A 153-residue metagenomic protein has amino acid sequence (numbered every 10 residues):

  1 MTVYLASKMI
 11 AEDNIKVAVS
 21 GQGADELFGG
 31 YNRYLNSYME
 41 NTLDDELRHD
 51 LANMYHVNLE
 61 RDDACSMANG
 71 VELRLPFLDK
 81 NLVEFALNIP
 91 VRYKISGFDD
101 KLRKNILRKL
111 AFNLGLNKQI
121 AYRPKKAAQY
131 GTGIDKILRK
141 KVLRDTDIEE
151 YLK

Functional and structural regions predicted by a protein language model:
M1-L114, Q129-L143: ATP-dependent adenylate-handling active sites, centered on carboxylate activation for C-N bond formation
K118-R123: A short alpha-helix-loop-beta-strand transition element characteristic of N-terminal alpha/beta dinucleotide-binding
T146-K153: Acidic, carboxylate-rich catalytic segments that either coordinate divalent cations
